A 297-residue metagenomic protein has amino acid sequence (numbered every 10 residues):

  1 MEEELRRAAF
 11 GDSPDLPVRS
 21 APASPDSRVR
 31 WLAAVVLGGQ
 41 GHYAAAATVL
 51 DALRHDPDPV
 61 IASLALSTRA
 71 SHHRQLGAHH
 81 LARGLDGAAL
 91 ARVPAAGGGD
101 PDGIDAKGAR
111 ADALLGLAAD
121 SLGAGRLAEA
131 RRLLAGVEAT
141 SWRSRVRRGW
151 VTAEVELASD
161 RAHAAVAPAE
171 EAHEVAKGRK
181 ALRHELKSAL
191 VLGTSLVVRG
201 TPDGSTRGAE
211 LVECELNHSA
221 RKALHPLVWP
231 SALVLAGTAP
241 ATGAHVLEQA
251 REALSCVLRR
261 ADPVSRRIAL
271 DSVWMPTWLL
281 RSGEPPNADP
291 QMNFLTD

Functional and structural regions predicted by a protein language model:
M1-A23, T206, E210-D297: C-terminal non-catalytic interaction modules
E2-E3, A21-R28, P57-T68, G97-L115 (+5 more regions): Alpha-solenoid helical repeat architecture
G11-D15, Y43, H79, D86 (+3 more regions): TPR-repeat structural position
S24-Q40, T48-L53, V60-L76, D112-L122: Non-membrane alpha-helical segments in proteins
A47-D56, G87-P101, R131-T140, E170-K180 (+2 more regions): Amphipathic alpha-helical segments of tetratricopeptide repeats
G97, D160, G193-P202, A236-G243: Short coil/turn linking the two alpha-helices of tandem helical-hairpin repeats
